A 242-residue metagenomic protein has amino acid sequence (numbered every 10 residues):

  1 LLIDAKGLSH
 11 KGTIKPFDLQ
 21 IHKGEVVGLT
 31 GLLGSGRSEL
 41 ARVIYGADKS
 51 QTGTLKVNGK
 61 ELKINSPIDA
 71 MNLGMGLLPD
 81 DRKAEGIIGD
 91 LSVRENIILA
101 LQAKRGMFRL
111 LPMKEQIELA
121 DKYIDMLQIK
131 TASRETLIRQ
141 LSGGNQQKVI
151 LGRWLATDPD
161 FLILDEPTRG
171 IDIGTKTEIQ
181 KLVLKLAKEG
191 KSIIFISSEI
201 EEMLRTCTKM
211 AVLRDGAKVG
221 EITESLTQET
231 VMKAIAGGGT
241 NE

Functional and structural regions predicted by a protein language model:
L1-E242: Glycine-rich phosphate-binding loops of nucleotide-dependent enzymes
